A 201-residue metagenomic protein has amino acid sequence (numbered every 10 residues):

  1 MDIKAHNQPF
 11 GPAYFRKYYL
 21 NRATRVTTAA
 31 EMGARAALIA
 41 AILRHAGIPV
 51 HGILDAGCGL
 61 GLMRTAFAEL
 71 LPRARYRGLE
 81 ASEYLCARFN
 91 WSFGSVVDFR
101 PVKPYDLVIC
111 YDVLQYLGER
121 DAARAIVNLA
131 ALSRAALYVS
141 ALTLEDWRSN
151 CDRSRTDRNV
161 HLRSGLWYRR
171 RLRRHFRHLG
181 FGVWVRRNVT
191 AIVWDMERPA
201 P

Functional and structural regions predicted by a protein language model:
M1-K103, L117-R124, N128-A131, A135-P201: Class I (Rossmann-like) S-adenosyl-L-methionine-dependent methyltransferase catalytic domain, capturing the SAM-binding
I109: A conserved beta-strand element that flanks and buttresses the S-adenosyl-L-methionine
D112-Y116: Short catalytic micro-motifs in class I SAM-dependent methyltransferases
